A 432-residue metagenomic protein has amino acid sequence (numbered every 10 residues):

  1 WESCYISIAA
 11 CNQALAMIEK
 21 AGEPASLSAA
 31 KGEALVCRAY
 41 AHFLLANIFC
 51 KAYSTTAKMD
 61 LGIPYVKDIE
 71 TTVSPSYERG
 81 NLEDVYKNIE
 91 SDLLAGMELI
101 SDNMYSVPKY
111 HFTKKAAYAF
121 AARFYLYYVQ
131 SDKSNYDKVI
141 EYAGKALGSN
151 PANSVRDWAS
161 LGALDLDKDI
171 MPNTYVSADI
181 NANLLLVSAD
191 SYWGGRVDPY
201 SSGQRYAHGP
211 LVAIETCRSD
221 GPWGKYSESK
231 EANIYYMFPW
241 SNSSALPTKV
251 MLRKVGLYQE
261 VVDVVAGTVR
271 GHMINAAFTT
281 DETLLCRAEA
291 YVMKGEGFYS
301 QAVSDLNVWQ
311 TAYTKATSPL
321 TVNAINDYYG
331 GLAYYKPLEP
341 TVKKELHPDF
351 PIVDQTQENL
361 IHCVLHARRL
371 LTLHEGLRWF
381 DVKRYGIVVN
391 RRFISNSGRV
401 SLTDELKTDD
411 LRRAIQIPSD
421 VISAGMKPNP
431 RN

Functional and structural regions predicted by a protein language model:
W1-C50, G80-E83, L93-Y105, V264 (+4 more regions): Conserved, well-structured interaction surfaces
I18, L93, I100, A143 (+2 more regions): Alpha-helical junction/boundary sensor with strong preference for TPR arrays
I48-S91, S131-E141: Short coil/linker segments at helix-helix boundaries
K115-A159, K427-R431: Aromatic-residue-lined binding/catalytic grooves and analogous aromatic/hydrophobic interfacial grooves in multimeric
Y136-D281, A316-F350, L371, L377 (+2 more regions): Hydrophobic-face positions in mid-chain alpha helices that act as interaction patches
D349-N432: C-terminal functional modules
